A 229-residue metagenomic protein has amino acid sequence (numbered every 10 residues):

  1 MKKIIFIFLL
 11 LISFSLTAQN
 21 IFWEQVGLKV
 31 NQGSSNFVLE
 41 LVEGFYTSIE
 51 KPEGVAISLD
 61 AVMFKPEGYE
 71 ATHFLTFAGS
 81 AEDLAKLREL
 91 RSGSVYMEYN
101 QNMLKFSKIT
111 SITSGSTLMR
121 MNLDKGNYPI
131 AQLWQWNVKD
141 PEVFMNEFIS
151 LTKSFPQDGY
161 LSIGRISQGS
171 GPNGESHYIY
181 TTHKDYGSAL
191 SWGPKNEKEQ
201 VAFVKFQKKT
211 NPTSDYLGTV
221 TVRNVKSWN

Functional and structural regions predicted by a protein language model:
I4-F14: Sec-dependent N-terminal signal peptides
A18-N229: Short S/T/G/P-rich N-terminal loop/turn motif that feeds into the first structured element of a domain
